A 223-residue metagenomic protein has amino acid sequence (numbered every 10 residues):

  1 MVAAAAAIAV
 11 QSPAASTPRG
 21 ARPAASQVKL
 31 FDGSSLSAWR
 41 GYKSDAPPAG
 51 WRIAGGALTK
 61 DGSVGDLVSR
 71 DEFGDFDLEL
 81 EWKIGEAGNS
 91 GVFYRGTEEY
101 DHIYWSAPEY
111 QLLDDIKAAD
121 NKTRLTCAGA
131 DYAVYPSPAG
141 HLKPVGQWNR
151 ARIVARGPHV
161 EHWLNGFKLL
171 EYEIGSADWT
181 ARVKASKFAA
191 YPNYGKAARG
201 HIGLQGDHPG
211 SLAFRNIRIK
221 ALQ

Functional and structural regions predicted by a protein language model:
M1-A9: Bacterial N-terminal signal peptides
V10-Q223: Carbohydrate-interacting regions of secretory-pathway proteins
